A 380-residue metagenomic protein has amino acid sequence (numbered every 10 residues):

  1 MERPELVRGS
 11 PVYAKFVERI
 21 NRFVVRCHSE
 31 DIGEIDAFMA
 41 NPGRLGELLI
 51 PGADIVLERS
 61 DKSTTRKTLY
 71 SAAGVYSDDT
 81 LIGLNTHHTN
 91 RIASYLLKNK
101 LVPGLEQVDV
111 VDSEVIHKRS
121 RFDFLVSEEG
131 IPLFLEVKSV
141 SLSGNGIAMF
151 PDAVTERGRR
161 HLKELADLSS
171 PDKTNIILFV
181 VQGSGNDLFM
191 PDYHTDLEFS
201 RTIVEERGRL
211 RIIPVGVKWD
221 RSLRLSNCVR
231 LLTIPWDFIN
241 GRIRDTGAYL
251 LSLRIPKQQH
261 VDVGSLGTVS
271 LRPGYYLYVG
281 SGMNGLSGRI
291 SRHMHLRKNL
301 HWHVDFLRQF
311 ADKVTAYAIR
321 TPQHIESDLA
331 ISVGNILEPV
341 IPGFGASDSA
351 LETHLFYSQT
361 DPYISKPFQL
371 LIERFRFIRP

Functional and structural regions predicted by a protein language model:
A14, F122-D152, L165: Conserved catalytic cores of phosphodiester-cleaving nucleases, focusing on short active-site segments
N21-C27, A248: Short aromatic-glycine-enriched beta-strand elements
G33-L48: Beta-strand/loop nucleic-acid-binding surfaces
G46, D78-V111: Acidic-basic catalytic patches of nuclease active cores, encompassing PD-(D/E)XK and other metal-cofactor nuclease
S143-E156, A166-T195: Nucleic-acid nuclease catalytic cores
Q182-F238: Domain-level recognition of nuclease-like catalytic cores that cleave nucleotide substrates
I212, N284-G285, R289-F368: Aromatic/basic micro-patches that form nucleic-acid/chromatin recognition or nuclease catalytic surfaces
L231-K298, Y317-H324, Y363-P380: GIY-YIG nuclease catalytic motif and its immediate N-terminal context
